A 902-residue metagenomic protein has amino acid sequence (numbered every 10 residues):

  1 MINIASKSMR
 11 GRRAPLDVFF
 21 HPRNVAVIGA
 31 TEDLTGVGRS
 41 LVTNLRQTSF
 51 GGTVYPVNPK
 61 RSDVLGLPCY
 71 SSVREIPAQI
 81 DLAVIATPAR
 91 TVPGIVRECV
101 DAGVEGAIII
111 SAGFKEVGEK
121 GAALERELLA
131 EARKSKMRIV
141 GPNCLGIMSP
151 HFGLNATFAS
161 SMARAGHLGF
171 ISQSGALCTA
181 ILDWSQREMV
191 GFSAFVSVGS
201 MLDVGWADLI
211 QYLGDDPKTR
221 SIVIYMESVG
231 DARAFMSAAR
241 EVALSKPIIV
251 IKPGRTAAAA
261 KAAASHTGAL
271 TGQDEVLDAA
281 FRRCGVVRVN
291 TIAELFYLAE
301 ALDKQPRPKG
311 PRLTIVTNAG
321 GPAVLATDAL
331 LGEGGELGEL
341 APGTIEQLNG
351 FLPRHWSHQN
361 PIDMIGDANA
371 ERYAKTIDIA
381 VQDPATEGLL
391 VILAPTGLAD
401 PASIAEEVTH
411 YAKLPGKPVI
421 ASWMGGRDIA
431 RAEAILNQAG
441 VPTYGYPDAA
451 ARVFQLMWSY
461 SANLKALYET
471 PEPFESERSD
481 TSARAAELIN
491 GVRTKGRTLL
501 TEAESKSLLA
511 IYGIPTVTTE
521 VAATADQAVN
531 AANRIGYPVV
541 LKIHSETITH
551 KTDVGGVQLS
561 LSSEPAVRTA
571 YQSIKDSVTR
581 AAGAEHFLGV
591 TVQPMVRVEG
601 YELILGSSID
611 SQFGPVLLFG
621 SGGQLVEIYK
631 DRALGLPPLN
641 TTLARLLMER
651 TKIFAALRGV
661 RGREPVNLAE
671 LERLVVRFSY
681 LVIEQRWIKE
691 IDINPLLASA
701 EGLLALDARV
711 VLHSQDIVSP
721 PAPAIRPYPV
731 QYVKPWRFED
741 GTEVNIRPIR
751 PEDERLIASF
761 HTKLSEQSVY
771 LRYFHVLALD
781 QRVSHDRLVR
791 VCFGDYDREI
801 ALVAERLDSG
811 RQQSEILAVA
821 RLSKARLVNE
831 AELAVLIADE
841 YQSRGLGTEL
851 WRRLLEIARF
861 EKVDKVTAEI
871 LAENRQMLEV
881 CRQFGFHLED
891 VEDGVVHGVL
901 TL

Functional and structural regions predicted by a protein language model:
M1-D707: Catalytic-core regions of core metabolic enzymes, especially those transforming organic acids/acyl-group intermediates
V592, I693-P695, A708-V710, L833 (+2 more regions): A structural signal for short, well-ordered beta-strand segments
S714-L902: Long, contiguous binding/interaction regions
